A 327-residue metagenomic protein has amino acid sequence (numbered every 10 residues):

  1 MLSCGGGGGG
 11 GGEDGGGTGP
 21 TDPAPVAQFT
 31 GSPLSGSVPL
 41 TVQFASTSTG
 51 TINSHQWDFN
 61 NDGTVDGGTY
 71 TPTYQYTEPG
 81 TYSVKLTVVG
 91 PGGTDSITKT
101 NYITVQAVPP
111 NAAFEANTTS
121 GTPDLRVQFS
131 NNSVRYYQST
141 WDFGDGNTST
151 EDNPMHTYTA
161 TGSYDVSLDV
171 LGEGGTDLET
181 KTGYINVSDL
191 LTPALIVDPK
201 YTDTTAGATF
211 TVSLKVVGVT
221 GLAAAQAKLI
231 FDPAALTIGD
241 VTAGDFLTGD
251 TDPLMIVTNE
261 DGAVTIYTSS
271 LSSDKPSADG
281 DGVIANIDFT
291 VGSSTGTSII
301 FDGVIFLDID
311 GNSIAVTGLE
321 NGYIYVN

Functional and structural regions predicted by a protein language model:
M1-S3: Sec-dependent bacterial lipoprotein signal peptides
G5-G19, V108, N186-N327: Acidic, low-complexity intrinsically disordered segments
G8-L191: Extracellular/lumenal mature domains of secreted and surface-exposed proteins
